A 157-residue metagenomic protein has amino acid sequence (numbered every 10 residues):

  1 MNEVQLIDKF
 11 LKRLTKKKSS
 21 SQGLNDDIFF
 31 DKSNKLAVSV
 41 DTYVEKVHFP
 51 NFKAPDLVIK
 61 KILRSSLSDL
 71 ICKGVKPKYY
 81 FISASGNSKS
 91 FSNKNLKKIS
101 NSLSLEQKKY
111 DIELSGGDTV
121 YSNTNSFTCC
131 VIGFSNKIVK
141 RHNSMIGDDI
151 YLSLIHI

Functional and structural regions predicted by a protein language model:
M1-I71, I112, N136, D148-Y151: N-terminal glycine-rich phosphate/pyrophosphate-binding loops that anchor nucleotide-derived ligands and cofactors
D56-L57, K61, L67-F134: A glycine-rich phosphate/pyrophosphate-binding beta-strand-loop-alpha-helix module
I155-I157: Conserved small/polar residues in nucleotide/adenosyl-binding loops
